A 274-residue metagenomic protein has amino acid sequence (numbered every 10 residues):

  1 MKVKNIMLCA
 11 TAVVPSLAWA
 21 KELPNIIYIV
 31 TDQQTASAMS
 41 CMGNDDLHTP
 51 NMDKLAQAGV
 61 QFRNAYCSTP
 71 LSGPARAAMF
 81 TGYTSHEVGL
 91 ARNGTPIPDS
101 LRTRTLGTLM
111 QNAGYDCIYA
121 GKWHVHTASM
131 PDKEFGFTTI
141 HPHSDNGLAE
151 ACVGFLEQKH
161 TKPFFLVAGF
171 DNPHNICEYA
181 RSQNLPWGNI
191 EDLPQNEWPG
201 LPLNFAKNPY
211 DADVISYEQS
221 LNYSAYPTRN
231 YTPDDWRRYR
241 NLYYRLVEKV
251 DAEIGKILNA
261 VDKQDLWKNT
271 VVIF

Functional and structural regions predicted by a protein language model:
M1-M7: Bacterial N-terminal signal peptides that target proteins for export
T11-A20: Hydrophobic h-region of N-terminal signal peptides that target proteins for export in Gram-negative bacteria
K21-V60, T69, Y179: Active-site-proximal N-terminal segment of extracellular/periplasmic enzymes that hydrolyze or transfer
E22-I26, A58-R63, A113-C117, T161-A168 (+1 more regions): Loop/turn elements at helix/coil->beta-strand transitions in domains of secreted/extracellular proteins
V30, N51, L106, L148-C152 (+1 more regions): Alpha-helical packing segments of well-folded alpha/beta enzyme cores
A36-A38, M42-N44, Q158-K162, F170-F274: Active-site-proximal cap/lid insertion segments
A77-L166, F170-P194: Catalytic-site neighborhoods of secreted/periplasmic enzymes that process anionic sulfate/phosphate groups
